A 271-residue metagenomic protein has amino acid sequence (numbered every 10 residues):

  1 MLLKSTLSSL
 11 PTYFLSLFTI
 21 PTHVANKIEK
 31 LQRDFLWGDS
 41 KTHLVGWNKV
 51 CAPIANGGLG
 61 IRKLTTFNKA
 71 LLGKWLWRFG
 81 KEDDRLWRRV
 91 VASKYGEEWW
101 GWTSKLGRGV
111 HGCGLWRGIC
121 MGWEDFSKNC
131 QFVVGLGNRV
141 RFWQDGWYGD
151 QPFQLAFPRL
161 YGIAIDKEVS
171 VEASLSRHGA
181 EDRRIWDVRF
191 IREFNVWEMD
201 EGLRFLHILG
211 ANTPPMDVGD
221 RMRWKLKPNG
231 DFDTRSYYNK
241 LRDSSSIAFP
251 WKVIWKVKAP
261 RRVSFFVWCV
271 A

Functional and structural regions predicted by a protein language model:
M1-A271: A helix-boundary/hinge signal
